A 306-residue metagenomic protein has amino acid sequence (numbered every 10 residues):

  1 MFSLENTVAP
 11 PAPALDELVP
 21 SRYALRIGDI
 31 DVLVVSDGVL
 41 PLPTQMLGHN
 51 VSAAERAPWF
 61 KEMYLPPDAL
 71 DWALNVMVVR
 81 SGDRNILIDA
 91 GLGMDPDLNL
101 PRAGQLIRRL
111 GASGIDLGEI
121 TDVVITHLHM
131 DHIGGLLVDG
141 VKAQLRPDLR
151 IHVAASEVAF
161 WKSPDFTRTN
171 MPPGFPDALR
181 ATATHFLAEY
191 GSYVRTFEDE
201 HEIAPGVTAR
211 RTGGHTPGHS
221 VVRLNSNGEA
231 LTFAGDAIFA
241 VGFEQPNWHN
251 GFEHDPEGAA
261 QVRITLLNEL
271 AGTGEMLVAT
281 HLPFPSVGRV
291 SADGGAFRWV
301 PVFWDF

Functional and structural regions predicted by a protein language model:
M1-S21, F303-F306: Basic/polar N-terminal segments that are highly enriched at the extreme N-terminus, encompassing both cleavable
L18-A112, V221-G235: Conserved beta-strand hairpin/beta-sheet module of binuclear metal-dependent hydrolase folds, prominently
D37-G38, A90-G93, L128, S156-E157 (+4 more regions): Active-site metal-binding loops of divalent metal-dependent hydrolases
L98-N99, Q105, I133-A143, G288-V290: Metal-dependent catalytic neighborhoods of phosphoester/phosphodiester hydrolases
P101-I115, E119, P147-R211, Q261-G274: Metallo-beta-lactamase
G104, N227-F306: Cap/insert and terminal regions of metallo-dependent hydrolase folds
I120-D131: Metallo-beta-lactamase
I133, T208-S220: Active-site glycine- and acidic-residue-rich loops that bind and position anionic ligands or nucleotide-like cofactors
